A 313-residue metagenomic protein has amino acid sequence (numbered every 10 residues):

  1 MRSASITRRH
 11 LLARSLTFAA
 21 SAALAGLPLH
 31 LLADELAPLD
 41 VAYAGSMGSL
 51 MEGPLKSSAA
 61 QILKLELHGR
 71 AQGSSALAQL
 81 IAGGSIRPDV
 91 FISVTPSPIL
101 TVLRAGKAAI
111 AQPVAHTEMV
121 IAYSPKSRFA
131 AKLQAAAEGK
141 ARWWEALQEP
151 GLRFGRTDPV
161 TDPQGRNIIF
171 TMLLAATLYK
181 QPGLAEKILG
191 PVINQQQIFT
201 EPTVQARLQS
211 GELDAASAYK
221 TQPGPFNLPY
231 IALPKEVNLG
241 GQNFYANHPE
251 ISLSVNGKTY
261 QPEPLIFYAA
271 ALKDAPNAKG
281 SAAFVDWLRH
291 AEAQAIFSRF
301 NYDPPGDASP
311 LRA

Functional and structural regions predicted by a protein language model:
M1-L32: N-terminal secretory signal peptides
S5, I92, S217: Short aromatic/basic micro-patch
S15, A19, S85, E212: Conserved functional loop/turn residues at catalytic and ligand-binding sites
D34-R70, S74-G84, T95-P96, L103-R104 (+1 more regions): Exported/periplasmic ABC-transporter solute-binding proteins
P88, T117-M119, F267: Change "...and in nucleic-acid phosphodiester-cleaving endonucleases..." to "...and in nucleic-acid processing enzymes
P88-I92, I99-T101, A108-P113: Short beta-strand-centered segments that line the small-molecule binding cleft or hinge of alpha/beta clamshell
V102-R104, I110-Q112, M119-P125: Glycine/small-residue-rich loop that forms an oxyanion/phosphate-binding "nest" at active or ligand-binding sites
